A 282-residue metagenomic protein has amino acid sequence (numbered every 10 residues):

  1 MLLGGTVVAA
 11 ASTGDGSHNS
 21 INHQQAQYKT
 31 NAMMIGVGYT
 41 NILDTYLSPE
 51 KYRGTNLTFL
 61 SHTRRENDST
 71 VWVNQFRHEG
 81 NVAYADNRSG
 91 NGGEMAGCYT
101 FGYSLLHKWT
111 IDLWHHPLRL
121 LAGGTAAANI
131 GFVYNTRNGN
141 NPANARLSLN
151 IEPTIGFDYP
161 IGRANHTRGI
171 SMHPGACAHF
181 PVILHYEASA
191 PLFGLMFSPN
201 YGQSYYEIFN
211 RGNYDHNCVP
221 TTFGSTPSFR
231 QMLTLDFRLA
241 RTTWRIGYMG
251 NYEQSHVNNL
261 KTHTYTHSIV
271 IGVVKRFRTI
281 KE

Functional and structural regions predicted by a protein language model:
G5-R77, A83: Short glycine/proline- and aromatic-enriched beta-strand/turn motifs that initiate or cap beta-hairpins
N22-Y28, E66-N74, W109-L120, G162-I183 (+2 more regions): Short loop/turn motifs that connect adjacent beta-strands in outer-membrane beta-barrel proteins
K29-N31, K51-F59, G93-F101, L118 (+3 more regions): Residues that define the transmembrane beta-barrel architecture of outer-membrane proteins
V37-L43, H78-D86, A126-Y134, Y159-I161 (+4 more regions): Transmembrane beta-strands of outer-membrane beta-barrel pores
V37-Y39, L57-N67, F101-W109, G124 (+4 more regions): Residues on the lipid-exposed face of transmembrane beta-strands in outer-membrane beta-barrel proteins
L43-K51, A85-M95, N138-N144, H216-T221 (+2 more regions): Extracellular loop and loop/strand-boundary signature of outer-membrane beta-barrel proteins
N140-R241: Outer-membrane beta-barrel transmembrane domain signature
Y265-E282: Outer-membrane beta-barrel "beta-signal"
